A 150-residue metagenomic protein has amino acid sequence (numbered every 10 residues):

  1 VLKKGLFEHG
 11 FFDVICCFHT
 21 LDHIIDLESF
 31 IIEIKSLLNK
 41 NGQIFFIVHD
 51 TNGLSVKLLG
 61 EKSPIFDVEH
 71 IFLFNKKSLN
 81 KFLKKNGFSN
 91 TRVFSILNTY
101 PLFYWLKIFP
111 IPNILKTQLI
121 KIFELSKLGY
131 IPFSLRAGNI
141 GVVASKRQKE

Functional and structural regions predicted by a protein language model:
V1-L58, L73-K85, G138-K149: Conserved SAM-binding loop
C17, D67, T91: Replace "UDP/GDP/ADP/TDP-sugars" with "nucleotide-sugars
I32-S36, S63, W105: Residues in and immediately flanking transmembrane alpha helices
L59-G60, K107: A generic structural signal for secondary-structure junctions that act as hinges or helix/strand caps at the edges
G60-S63, S134-L135: Short, flexible turn/loop "capping" segments at secondary-structure junctions
K62-F74: Short, contiguous acidic/charged loop-to-helix segments that flank catalytic cores in large enzymes
F88: Short phosphate-binding/catalytic loops that engage adenosine nucleotides
R92-E150: A C-terminal cap/extension of S-adenosyl-L-methionine-dependent methyltransferases that defines the acceptor-substrate
